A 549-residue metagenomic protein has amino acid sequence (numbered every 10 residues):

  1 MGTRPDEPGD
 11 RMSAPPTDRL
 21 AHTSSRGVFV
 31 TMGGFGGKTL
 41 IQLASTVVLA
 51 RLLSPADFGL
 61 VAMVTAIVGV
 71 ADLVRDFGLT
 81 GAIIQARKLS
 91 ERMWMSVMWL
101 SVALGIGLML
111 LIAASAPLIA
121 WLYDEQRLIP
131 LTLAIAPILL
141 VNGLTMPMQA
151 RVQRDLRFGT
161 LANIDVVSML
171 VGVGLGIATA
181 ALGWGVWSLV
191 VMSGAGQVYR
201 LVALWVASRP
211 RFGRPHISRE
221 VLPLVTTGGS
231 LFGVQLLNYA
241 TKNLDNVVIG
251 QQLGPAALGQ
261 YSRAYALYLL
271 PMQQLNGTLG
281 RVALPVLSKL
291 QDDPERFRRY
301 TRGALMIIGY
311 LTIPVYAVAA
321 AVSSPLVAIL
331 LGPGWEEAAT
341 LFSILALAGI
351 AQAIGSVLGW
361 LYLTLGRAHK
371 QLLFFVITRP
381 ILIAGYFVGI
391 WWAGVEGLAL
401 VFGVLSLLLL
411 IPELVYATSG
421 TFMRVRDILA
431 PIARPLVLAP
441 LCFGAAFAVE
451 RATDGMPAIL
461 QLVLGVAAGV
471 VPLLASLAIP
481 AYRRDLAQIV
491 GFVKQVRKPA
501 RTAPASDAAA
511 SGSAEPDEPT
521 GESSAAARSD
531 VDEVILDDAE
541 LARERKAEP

Functional and structural regions predicted by a protein language model:
G2-D10, L20-F77, L104-A116, L133 (+4 more regions): Signature of the first transmembrane helix
G2-D18, T418, M423-V425, G444-P549: Membrane-proximal transmembrane or re-entrant/amphipathic helices at the cytosolic face
G2-G9, S13, W99-D124, P130 (+9 more regions): Alpha-helical transmembrane segments of multi-pass membrane transport and lipid-handling proteins
T3, G9-L20, S24, G159 (+4 more regions): Interhelical loop/hinge segments that connect adjacent transmembrane helices in multipass membrane
S24-S25, A82-S90, V141-D165, L182 (+4 more regions): Membrane-interface junctions at transmembrane-helix termini in multi-pass inner-membrane proteins
G27-Q42, L189-M192, G196, R200 (+6 more regions): Transmembrane helical elements of multi-pass membrane transporters/channels
Q85-S101, Q260-V376, F492-K494, K498: Specific pore-lining/lateral-gate transmembrane helices of multi-pass inner-membrane transport and insertion machines
I129-A136, I164-P210, P223-G229, V234 (+5 more regions): Hydrophobic alpha-helical transmembrane segments
